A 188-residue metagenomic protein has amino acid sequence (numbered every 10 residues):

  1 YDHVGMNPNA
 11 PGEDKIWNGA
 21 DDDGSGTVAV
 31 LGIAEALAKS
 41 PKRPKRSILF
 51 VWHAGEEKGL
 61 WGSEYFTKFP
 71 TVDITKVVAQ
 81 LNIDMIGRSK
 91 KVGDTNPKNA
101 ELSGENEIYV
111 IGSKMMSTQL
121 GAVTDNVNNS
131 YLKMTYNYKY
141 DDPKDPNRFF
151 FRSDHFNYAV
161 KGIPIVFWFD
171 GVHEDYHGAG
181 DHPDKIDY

Functional and structural regions predicted by a protein language model:
Y1-P8, M85, F169-H173: Short, small-residue-rich loop/turn micro-motifs
Y1-V51: Catalytic-core environment of secreted peptidases
H3, E56, H155, H173-G178: Histidine-centered active-site/metal-ligand motif
M6-G12, K42, L60-E64, K91-D94 (+1 more regions): Short, solvent-exposed loop/turn and secondary-structure capping segments
P11-D23, W52, N106-K114, D142-R148 (+1 more regions): Second-shell loop/turn segments in exported
A20-V28, K42, E57-W61, K114-Q119 (+2 more regions): Soluble non-cytosolic domains of exported or imported proteins
E35, K39, F169-Y188: His/Asp/Glu-rich mid-to-C-terminal helical/loop segments that flank catalytic regions of hydrolases
H53-I165: Metal-dependent peptidase/peptidase-like ectodomains
